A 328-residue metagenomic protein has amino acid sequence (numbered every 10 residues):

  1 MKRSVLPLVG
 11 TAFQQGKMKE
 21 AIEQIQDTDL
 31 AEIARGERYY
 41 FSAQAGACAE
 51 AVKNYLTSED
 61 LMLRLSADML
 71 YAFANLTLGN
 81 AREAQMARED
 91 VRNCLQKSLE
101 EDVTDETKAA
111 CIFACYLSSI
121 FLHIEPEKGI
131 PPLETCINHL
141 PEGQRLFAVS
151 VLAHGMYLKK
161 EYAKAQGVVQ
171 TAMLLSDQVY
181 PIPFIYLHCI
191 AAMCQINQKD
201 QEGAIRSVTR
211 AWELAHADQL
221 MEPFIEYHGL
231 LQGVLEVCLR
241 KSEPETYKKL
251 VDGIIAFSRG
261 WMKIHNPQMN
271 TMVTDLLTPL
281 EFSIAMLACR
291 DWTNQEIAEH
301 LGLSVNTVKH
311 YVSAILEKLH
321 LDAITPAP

Functional and structural regions predicted by a protein language model:
K2-Q14, L30-Q44, L65-A81, T107-I124 (+3 more regions): Tandem amphipathic alpha-helical repeat scaffolds
R3-I25, E37-N54, L76-L95, S119-L133 (+2 more regions): Helix-turn-helix repeat elements of alpha-solenoid scaffolds
I22-D29, K53-R64, E89-E106, P131-R145 (+2 more regions): Solenoid-like repeat scaffolds
E106-A110, V273-L277, P326-P328: Glycine-rich, flexible loop segments associated with nucleotide phosphate handling
Y116-L117, Q144-F184, H188-P279, Q295 (+2 more regions): Linker/hinge segments immediately adjacent to helix-turn-helix/homeobox DNA-binding domains
V273, D291-P328: Recognition helix of helix-turn-helix DNA-binding domains
F282-S283: Pre-recognition alpha-helix immediately N-terminal to the DNA-recognition helix within helix-turn-helix or winged-helix
M286-R290: Short, amphipathic alpha-helical "recognition" segments used to contact nucleic acids or chromatin
